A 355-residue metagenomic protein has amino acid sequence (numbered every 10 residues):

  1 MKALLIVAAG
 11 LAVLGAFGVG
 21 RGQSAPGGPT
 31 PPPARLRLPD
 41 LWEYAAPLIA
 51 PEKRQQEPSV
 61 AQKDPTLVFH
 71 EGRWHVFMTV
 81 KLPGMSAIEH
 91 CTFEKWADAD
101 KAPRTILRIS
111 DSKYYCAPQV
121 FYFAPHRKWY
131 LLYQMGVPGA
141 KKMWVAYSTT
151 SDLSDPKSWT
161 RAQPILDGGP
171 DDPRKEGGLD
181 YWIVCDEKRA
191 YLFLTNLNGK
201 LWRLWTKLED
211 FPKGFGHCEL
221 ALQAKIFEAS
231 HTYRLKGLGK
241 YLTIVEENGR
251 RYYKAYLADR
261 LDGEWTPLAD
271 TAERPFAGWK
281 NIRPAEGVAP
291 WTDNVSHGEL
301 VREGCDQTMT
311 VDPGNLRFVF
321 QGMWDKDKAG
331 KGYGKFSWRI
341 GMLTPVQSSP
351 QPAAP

Functional and structural regions predicted by a protein language model:
M1-L4: Positively charged n-region of N-terminal signal peptides that target proteins for export
I6-A16: Bacterial N-terminal signal peptides
F17-G27: Signal peptide processing junction and immediate N-terminal pro/mature segment of secreted/exported proteins
A25-A117, F121-A229, R234-W291, E303-P355: Beta-rich carbohydrate-recognition and catalytic domains
V295-H297: C-terminal transmembrane module of eukaryotic multi-pass membrane proteins
